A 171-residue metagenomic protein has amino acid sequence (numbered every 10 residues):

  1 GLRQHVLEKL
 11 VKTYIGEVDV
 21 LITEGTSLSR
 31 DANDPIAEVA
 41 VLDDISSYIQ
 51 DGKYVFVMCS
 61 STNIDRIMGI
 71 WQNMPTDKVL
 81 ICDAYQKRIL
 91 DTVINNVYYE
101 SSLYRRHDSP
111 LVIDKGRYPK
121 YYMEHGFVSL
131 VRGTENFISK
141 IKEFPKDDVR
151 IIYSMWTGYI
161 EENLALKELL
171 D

Functional and structural regions predicted by a protein language model:
G1-D65, G69-Q72, I81: His/Asp/Glu-rich metal-coordinating catalytic cores of metallo-dependent phosphodiesterases/hydrolases acting on
G1-G16, Q50, M68-K78, R105-K142: Core dinuclear metal-dependent hydrolase active-site scaffold
L2, D31-A32, D65-M68, I89-T92 (+2 more regions): Short helix/loop capping segments that flank catalytic or ligand/cofactor-binding pockets
D19, K53, G126-F127, V149: Conserved acidic residues
T23-A32, A84-V93, D171: Short connector loops at secondary-structure junctions
S47-I113, I151: Active-site core of metal-dependent hydrolases
M58-T62, D83-Y85, L130-N136, S154-Y159: Structural motif
N136-D171: Redox- and metal-dependent alpha/beta enzyme cores, enriched for Fe-S-associated oxidoreductases and cofactor-handling
